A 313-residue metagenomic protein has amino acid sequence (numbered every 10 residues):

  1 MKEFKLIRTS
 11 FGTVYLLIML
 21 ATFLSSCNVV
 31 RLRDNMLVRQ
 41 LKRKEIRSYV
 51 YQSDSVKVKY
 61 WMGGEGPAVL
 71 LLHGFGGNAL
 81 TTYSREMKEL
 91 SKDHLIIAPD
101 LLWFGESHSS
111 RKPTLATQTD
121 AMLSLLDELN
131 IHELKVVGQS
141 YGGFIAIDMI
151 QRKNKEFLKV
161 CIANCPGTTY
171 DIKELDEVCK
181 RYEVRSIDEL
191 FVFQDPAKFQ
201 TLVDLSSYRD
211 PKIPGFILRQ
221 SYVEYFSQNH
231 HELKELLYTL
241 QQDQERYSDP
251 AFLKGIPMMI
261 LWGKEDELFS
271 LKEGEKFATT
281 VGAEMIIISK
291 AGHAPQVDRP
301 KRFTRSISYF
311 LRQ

Functional and structural regions predicted by a protein language model:
K2-A68, D93-H94, H132, R312-Q313: Alpha/beta-hydrolase fold catalytic core
W61, A98-V137: Active-site loop/oxyanion-hole signature of alpha/beta-hydrolase fold enzymes
M62-E106: Conserved HGGG/HGGXW glycine-rich cap/lid loop of the alpha/beta-hydrolase fold
Q151, K159-F193: Flexible "cap/lid" loop of the alpha/beta hydrolase fold
I172-C179, L190-F252: Conserved alpha/beta-hydrolase catalytic His-Asp/Glu region
L253-K254, I260-W262: Short beta-strand/loop motif that positions the catalytic acidic residue of the alpha/beta-hydrolase fold
E265-F269: Acidic catalytic loop of the alpha/beta-hydrolase fold
A283-Q313: Catalytic active-site module of serine/aspartate enzymes centered on a nucleophile-bearing elbow/loop
